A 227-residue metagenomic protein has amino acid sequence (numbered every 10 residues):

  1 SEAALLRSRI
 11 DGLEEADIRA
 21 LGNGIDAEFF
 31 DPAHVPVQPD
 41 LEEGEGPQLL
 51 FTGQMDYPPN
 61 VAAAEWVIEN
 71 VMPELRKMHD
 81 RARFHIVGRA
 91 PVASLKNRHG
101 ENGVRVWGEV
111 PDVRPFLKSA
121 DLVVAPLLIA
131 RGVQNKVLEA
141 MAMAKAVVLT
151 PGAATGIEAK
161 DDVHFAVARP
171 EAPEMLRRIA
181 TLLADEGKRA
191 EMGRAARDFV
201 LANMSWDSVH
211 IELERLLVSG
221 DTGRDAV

Functional and structural regions predicted by a protein language model:
S1, L21-G24: Carbohydrate-associated surface elements
I25-L41, K96-N97: Acidic anion/phosphate-binding donor-loop and adjacent secondary structure in glycosyltransferase catalytic cores
L41-A64, I68-M72: Conserved donor-binding/catalytic core segment of Leloir-type glycosyltransferases
H79-S119: Nucleotide-activated donor-binding/catalytic signature segment of Leloir-type glycosyltransferases, i.e., the conserved
K118-G132, M143-A146: Acidic donor-binding loop of glycosyltransferase active sites
K136-E139, A146-T150: Short hydrophobic beta-strand element within catalytic cores of glycosyltransferases and related nucleotide-activated
F165-A172, T181-E186: Conserved acidic donor-binding segment of nucleotide-sugar-dependent glycosyltransferases
K188-A202, V209-R215: A short, well-ordered alpha-helix in the C-terminal region of glycosyltransferases
